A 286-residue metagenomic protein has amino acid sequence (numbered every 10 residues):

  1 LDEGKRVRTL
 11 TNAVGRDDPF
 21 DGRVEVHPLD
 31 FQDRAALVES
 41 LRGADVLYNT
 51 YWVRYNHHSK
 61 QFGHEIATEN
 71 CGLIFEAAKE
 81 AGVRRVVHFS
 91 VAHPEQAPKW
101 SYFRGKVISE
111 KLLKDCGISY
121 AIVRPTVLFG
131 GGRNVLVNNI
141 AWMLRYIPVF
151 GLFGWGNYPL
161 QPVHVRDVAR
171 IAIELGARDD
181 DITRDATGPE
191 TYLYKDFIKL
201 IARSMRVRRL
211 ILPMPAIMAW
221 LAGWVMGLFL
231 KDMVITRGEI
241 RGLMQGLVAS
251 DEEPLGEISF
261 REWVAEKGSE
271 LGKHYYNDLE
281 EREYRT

Functional and structural regions predicted by a protein language model:
E3-K5, Q96-V207: Oxidoreductase cofactor-interface core, primarily capturing Rossmann-like NAD(P)-dependent enzymes
K5-N12: Conserved glycine-rich Rossmann-like NAD(P)H-binding loop of the short-chain dehydrogenase/reductase
L10, T50-Y51, V86-A92, V123-P125: SDR active-site strand-loop-helix element
G15-A81, V91-Q96: NAD(P)H-binding glycine-rich loop region in Rossmannoid oxidoreductase-like domains and their noncatalytic homologs
D33, N70-L73, R85, I108-S109 (+1 more regions): Conserved cofactor-binding/catalytic machinery of classical short-chain dehydrogenase/reductase
E80-R85, G117-I118: A short helix->loop->beta-strand "cap" motif at the edges of active sites that frequently abuts
A169-T236, G246-T286: Mid/C-terminal beta-alpha module of Rossmann-like enzyme folds, strongest in SDR-family dehydrogenases/epimerases
